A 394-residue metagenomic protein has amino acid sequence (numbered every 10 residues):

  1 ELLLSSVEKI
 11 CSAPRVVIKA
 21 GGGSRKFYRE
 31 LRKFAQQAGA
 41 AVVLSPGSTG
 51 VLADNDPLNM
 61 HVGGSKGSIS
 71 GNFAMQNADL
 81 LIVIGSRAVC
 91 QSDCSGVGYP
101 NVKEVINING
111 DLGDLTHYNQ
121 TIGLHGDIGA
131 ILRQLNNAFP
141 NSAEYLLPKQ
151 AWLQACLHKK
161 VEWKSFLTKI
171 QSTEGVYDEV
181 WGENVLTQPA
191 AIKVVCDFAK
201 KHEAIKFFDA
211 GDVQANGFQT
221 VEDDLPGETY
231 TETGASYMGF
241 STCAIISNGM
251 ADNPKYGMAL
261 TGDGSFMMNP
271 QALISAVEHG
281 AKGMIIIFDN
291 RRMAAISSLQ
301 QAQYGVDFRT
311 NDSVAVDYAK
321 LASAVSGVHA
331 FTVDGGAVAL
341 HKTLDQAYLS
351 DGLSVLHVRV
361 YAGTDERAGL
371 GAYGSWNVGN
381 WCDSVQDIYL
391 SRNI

Functional and structural regions predicted by a protein language model:
E1-K9, G175-D178, W381: Conformationally flexible catalytic loops at phosphate/diphosphate-handling active centers
L2-V16, M75-N77, V194-H202, G249-K255 (+1 more regions): Glycine-rich phosphate/diphosphate-binding loops that line cofactor/substrate pockets in enzymes
G22-S24, S48-T49, S86-V89, D111-G113 (+4 more regions): Short glycine-rich anion-binding loops that position phosphate/pyrophosphate groups of nucleotides and phosphorylated
K33-G39, D93-L112, P226, A368-V385: A short, gly/pro- and small-residue-rich
S48-K160, I285, Q300, L344: Glycine-rich, acidic loop regions that bind phosphate or pyrophosphate groups
S65, N72, N77, L115-T116 (+4 more regions): Thiamine diphosphate
L157-D252: Active-site diphosphate/adenylate-binding microenvironment
